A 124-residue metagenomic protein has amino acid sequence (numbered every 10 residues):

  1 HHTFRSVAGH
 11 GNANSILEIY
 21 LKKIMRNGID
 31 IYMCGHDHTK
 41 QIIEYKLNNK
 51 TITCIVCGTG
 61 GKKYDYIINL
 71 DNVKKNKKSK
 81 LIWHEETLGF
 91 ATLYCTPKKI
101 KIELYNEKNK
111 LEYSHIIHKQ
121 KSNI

Functional and structural regions predicted by a protein language model:
H2-E107, L111-E112: Long, structured stretches of catalytic cores involved in phosphate-ester chemistry, encompassing
K108-I124: Short, basic/aromatic-enriched C-terminal tail that caps enzymatic domains
